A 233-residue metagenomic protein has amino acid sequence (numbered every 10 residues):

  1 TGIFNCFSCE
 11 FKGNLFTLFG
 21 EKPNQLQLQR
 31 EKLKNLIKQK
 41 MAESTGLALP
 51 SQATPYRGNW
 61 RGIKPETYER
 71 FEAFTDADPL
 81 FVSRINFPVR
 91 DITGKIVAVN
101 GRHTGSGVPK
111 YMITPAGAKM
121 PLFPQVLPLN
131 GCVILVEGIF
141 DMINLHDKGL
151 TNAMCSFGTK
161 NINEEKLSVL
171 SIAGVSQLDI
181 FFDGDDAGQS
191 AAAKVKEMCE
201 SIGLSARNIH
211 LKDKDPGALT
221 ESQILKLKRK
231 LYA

Functional and structural regions predicted by a protein language model:
T1-G20, D76-F81, D91, G149 (+2 more regions): N-terminal single-stranded DNA-binding subdomain of primase/primase-helicase replication proteins
F19-K95, L127-N130, L231-A233: TOPRIM metal-binding catalytic domain and adjacent DNA-binding surface shared by DnaG-type primases
A77-Q177, A191-A192: Phosphate-handling DNA/RNA-contact segment within nucleic-acid enzymes
R84, S168-A173, G217-K230: Short, surface-exposed amphipathic charged segments that create phosphate/polyanion-binding patches used for binding
L129-G131, S176-Q177, I202-L211, K226-A233: A charged alpha-helical hairpin associated with nucleic-acid processing machineries
F157-I162, D183-G184, L211-K212: Short, acidic/turn-prone active-site loops that include or flank metal/cofactor- and phosphate-binding residues
S190-S201: Short, aromatic/basic amphipathic alpha-helical patches
